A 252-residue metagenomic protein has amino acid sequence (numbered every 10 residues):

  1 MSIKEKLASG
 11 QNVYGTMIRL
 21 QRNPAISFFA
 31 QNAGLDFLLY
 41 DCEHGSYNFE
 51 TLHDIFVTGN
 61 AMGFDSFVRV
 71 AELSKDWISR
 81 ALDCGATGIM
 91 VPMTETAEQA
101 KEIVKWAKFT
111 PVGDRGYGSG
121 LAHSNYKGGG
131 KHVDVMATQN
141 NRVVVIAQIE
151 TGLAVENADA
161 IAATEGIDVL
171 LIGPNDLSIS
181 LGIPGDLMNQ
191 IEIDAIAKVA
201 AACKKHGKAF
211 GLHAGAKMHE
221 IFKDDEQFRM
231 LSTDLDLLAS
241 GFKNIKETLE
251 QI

Functional and structural regions predicted by a protein language model:
M1-M17, G129-N141, A197-K205: N-terminal amphipathic alpha-helix/helix-capping segment at the start of soluble metabolic enzymes
M1-S66, V70-L73, K105, V145 (+1 more regions): Conserved N-terminal beta1-alpha1 strand-loop-helix module at the mouth
V13-G15, D36-F37, D65-F67, T87-M90 (+4 more regions): Structural preference for beta-strand elements that scaffold enzyme active sites
F28, V68, L73-T87, V91 (+3 more regions): Catalytic cores of alpha/beta
F49-D83, K105-G113, A137-N140, M188-G211 (+1 more regions): Alpha-helix-loop-beta-strand connector modules within alpha/beta enzyme cores
I55, A97-G113, D234-I252: C-terminal helical cap(s) of enzyme catalytic domains, especially alpha/beta-barrels
D76, G88-E165: Conserved anion-binding
A86-G88, F109-S119, S180-I193, S232-D234: Glycine-rich tight-turn/loop motif centered on a GG-T
